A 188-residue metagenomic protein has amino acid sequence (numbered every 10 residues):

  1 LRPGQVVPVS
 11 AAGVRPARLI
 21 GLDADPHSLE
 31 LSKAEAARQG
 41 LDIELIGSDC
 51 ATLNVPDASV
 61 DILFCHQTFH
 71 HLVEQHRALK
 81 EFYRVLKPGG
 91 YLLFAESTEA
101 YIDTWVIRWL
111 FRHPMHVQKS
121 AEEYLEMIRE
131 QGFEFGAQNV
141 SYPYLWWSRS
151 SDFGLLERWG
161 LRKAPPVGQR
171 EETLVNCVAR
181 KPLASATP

Functional and structural regions predicted by a protein language model:
P3-T52: Class I SAM-dependent methyltransferase SAM/SAH-binding core
H27, V73-R77, I102: Short N-terminal helix/helix-N-cap motif within the alpha/beta-hydrolase-1
Q39, G136-P188: A C-terminal cap/extension of S-adenosyl-L-methionine-dependent methyltransferases that defines the acceptor-substrate
A51-I62: A short acidic, Gly/Pro-enriched loop at the edge of an enzyme's catalytic core that lines a small-molecule cofactor
I62-E74: A short SAM/SAH-binding and catalytic strip from SAM-dependent methyltransferases
H76-P88: A short glycine-rich, Lys/Arg-flanked "PGG" loop and its adjoining helix->strand segment in the class I
Y91-H116: Conserved class I S-adenosyl-L-methionine
H116-G132, A137-Q138: Short alpha-helix
